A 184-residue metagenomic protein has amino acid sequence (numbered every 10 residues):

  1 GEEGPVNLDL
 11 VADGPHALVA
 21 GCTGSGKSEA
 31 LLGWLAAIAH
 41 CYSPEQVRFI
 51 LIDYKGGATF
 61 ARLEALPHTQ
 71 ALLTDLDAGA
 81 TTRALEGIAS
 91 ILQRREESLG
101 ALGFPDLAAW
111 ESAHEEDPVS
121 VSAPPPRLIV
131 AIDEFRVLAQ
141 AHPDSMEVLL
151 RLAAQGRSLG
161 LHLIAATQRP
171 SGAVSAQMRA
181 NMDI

Functional and structural regions predicted by a protein language model:
G1-E111, S120-I184: P-loop NTPase catalytic phosphate-binding loop
